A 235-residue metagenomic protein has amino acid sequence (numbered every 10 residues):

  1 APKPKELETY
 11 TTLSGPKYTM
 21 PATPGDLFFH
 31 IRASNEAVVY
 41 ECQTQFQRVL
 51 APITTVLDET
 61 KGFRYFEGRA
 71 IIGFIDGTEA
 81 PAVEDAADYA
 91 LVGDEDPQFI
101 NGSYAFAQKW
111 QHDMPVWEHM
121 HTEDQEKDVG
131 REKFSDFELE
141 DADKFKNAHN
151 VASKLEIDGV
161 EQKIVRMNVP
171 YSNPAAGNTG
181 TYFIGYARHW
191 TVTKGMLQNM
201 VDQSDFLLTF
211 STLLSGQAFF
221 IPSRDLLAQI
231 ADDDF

Functional and structural regions predicted by a protein language model:
A1-F235: Long, histidine/aromatic-enriched segments associated with O2/redox biology
